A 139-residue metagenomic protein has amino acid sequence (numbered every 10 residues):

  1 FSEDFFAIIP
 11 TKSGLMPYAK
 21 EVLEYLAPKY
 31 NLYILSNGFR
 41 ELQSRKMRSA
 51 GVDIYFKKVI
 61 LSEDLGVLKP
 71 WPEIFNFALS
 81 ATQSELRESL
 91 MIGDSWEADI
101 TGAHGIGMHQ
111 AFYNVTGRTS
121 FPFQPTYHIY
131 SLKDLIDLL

Functional and structural regions predicted by a protein language model:
F1-D4, V59: Short, basic/glycine-rich phosphate-binding loops at helix/coil junctions that contact nucleotide phosphates
E3-Y33, P72: Short, acidic loop-to-helix structural element flanking the phosphoryl-transfer center in phosphate-processing enzymes
K20, E24, Y33-L139: Asp-based, Mg2+/Mn2+-dependent phosphohydrolase catalytic module
